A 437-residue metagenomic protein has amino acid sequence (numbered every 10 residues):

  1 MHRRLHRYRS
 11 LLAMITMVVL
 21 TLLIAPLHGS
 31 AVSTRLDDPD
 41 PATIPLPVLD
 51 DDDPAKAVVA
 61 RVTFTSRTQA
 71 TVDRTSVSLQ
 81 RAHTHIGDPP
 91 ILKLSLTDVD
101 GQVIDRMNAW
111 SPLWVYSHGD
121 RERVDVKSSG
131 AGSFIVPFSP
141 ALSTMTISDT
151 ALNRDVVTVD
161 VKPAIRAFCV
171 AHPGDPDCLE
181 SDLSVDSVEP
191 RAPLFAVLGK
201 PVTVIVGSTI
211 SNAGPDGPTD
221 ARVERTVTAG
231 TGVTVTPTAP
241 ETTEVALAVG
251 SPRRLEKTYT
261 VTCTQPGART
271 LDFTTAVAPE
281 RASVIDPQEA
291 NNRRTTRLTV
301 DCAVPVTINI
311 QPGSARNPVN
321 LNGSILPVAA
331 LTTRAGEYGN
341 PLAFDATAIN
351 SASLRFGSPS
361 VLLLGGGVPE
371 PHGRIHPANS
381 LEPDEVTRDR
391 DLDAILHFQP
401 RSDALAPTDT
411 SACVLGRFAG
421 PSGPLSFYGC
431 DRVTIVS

Functional and structural regions predicted by a protein language model:
M1-Y8: N-terminal secretory signal peptides that target proteins for export/translocation
M14-A25: Bacterial N-terminal signal peptides
P26-L36: Sec-dependent signal peptide cleavage junction
V32-S33, A141-T146, R166-P305: Extracellular/luminal regions of secreted and cell-surface proteins that mediate adhesion/ECM remodeling
T34-P176, A303-S437: Extracellular glycoprotein-like low-complexity segments
